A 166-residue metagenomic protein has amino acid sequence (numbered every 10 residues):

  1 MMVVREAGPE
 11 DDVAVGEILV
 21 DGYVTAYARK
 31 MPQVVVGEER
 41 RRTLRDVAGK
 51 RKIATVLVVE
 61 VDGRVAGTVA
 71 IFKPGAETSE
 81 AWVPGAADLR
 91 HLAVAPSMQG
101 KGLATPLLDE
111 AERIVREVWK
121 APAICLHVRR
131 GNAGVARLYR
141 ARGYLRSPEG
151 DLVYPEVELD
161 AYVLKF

Functional and structural regions predicted by a protein language model:
V3-E17: A short beta-loop-alpha structural element at the N-terminal edge of CoA-dependent acyl/N-acetyltransferase catalytic
G8, L57, G85-A87, K120-F166: C-terminal "cap" of GNAT-fold acetyltransferases
V20-D46: Conserved GNAT-fold acetyl-CoA-binding loop/helix
R45-V58, D88: A short helix-loop-beta-strand connector motif used in the catalytic cores of GNAT acetyltransferases and, in some
V58, R64-K73, D88, A93: Conserved beta-strand in the GNAT
A76-V83: A short, polar/charged loop-to-alpha-helix boundary motif
R90-Q99, R129: A short, internal acetyl-CoA/4′-phosphopantetheine-binding micro-motif in the GNAT/acyltransferase core
V94, G100-R113, R137-A141: Conserved acetyl-CoA-binding loop-helix of GNAT-fold acetyltransferases
